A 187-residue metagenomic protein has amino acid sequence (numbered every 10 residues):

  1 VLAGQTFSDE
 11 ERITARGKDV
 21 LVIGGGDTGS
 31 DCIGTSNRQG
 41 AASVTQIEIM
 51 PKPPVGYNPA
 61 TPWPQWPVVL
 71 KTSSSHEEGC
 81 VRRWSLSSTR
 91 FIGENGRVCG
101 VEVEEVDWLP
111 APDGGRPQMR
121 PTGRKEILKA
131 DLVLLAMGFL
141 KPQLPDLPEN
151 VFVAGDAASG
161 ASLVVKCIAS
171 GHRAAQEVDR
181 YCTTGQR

Functional and structural regions predicted by a protein language model:
V1-R187: Residues forming the flavin
